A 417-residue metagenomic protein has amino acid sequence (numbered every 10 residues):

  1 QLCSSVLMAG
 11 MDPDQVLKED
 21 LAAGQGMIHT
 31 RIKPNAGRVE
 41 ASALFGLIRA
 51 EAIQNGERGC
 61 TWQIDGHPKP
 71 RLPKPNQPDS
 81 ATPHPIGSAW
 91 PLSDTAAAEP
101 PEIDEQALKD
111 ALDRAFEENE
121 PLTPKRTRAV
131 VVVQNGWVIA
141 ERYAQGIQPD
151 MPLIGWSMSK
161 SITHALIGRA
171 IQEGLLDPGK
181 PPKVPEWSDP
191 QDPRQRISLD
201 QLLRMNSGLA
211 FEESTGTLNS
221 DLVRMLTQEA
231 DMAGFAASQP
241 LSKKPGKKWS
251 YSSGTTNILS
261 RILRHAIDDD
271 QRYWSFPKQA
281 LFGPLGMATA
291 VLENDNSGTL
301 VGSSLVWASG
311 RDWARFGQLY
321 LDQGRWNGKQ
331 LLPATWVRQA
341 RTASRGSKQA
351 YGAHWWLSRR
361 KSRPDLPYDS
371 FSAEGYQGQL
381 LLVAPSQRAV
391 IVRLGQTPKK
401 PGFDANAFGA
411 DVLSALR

Functional and structural regions predicted by a protein language model:
S93-N135: Beta-lactamase-like hydrolase cores
A107-R114, W137-R142, P181-K183, N219-P245 (+1 more regions): Short, charged, amphipathic alpha-helices and their helix-cap/turn boundaries
P124-T127, M151, Y376-Q377: Short, small/polar residue-rich loop motifs at catalytic or cofactor-binding pockets
G136, L153-G179, L202, L259-L263 (+1 more regions): Active-site SXXK
H164, G254-R264, G302-W326, Q379-G395: Active-site-proximal alpha-helical segments within enzyme catalytic domains
Q172-A210, S238-L241, D268-S304, A308: Active-site helix/loop module of the DD-peptidase/beta-lactamase fold, centered on the serine-lysine SxxK catalytic
M287-N294, R338-V390: Active-site Gly/Thr loop motif
A373-R417: Structured C-terminal helix/loop/strand segments within mature extracytoplasmic catalytic/sensor domains
